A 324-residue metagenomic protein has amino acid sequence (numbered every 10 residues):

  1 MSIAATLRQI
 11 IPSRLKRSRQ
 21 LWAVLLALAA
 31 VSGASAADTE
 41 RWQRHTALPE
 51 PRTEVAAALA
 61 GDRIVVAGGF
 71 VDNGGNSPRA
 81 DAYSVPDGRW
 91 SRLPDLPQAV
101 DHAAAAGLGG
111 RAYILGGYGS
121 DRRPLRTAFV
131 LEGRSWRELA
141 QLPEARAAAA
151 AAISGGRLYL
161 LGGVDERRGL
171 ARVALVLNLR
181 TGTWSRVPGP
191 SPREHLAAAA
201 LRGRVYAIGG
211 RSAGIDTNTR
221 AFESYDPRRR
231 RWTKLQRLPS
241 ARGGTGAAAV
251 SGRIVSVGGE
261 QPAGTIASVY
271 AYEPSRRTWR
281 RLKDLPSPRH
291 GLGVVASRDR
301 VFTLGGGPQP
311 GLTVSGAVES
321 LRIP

Functional and structural regions predicted by a protein language model:
M1-R17: N-terminal secretory signal peptides that target proteins for export/translocation
S18-L21, A112: Hydrophobic alpha-helical segments, especially transmembrane helices and their immediate juxtamembrane helical caps
W22-V31: Bacterial N-terminal signal peptides
A36-P324: Kelch-like beta-propeller repeat domains
